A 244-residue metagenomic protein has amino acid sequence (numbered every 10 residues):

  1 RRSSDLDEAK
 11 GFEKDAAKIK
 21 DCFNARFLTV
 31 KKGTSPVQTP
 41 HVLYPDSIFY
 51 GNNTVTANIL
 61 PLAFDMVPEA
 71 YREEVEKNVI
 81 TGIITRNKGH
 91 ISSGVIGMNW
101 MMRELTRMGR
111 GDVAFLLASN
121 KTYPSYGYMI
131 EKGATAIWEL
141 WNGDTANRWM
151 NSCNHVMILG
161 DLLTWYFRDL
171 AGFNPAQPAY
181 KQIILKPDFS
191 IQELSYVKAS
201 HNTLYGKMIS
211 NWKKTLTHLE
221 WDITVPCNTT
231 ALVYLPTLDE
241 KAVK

Functional and structural regions predicted by a protein language model:
R1-S3: Short, small-residue-biased leader/transition segments that mark boundaries at the very start of proteins
K14, K18, D112-K244: Non-catalytic C-terminal accessory modules of carbohydrate-active enzymes
A17-I96, L116, N120-Y123, G127 (+3 more regions): Extended glycan-interaction surfaces of carbohydrate-active proteins
I59, N99, G160-T164: A structural signal for well-ordered alpha-helical segments within the folded catalytic domains of diverse enzymes
L62, M101-M102: Conserved small-residue packing positions in alpha-helical repeats and bundles
